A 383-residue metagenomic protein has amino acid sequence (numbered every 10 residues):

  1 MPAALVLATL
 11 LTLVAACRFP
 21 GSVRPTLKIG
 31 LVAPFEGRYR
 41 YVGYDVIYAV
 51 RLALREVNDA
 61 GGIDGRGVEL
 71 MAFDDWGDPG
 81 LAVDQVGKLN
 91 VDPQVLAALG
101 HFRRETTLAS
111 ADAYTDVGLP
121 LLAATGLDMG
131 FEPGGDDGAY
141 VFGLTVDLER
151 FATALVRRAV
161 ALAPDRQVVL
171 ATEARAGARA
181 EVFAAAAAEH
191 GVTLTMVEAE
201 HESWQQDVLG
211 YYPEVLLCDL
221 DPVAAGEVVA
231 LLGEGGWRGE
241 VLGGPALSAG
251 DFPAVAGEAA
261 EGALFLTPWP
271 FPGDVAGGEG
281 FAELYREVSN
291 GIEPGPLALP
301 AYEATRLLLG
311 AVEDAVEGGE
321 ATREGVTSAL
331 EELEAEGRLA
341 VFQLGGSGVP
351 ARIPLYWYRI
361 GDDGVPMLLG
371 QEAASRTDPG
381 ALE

Functional and structural regions predicted by a protein language model:
M1-L27, G380-E383: Short, low-complexity disordered leader/linker segments with a strong preference for bacterial N-terminal type II
C17-L31, G62-G67, V160-D165: Immediate post-signal peptide segment of exported/extracytoplasmic ligand-binding proteins
F19, Y41-V46, A60-P133, H201-S203 (+1 more regions): Beta-alpha junction/loop-to-helix N-cap segments that form part of ligand/metal-binding clefts
V23-T26, G30-R51, F73-P79, A176 (+1 more regions): Extracytoplasmic "Venus flytrap"
V42-I63, V182-A186: Short, polar/charged alpha-helical segment
V95-V197, R238-L264: Extracytoplasmic ligand/sensor domains, especially the bilobed periplasmic-binding protein
V229-Y302, V316, M367-L382: Extracellular/periplasmic periplasmic-binding protein-like sensory domains
Y285-Y302, L309-L368: Segments of small-molecule ligand-sensing domains
